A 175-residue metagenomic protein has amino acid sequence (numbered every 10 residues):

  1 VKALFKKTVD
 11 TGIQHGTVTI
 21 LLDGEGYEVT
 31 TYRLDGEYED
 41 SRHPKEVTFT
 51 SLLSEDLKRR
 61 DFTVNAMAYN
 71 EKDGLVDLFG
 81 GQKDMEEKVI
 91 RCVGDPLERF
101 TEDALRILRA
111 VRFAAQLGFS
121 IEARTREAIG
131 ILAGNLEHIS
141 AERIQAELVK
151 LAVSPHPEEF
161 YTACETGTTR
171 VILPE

Functional and structural regions predicted by a protein language model:
V1-E175: Catalytic cores of the polymerase beta-like nucleotidyltransferase superfamily and closely associated nucleotide
